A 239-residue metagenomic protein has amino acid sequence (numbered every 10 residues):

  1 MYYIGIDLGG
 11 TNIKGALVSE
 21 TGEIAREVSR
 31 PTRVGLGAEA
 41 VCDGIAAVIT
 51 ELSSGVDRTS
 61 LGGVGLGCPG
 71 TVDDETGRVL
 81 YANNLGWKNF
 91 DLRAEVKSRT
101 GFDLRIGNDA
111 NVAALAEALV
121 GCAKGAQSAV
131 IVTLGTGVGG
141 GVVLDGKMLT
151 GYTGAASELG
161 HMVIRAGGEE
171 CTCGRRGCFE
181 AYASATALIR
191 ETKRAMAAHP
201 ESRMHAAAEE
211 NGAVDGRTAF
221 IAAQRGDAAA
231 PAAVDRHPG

Functional and structural regions predicted by a protein language model:
Y2-D43, R78-Y81, G154: Short glycine-rich, Thr/Ser-proximal phosphate-binding strand/loop in the N-terminal lobe of ATP-dependent enzymes
Y3-D7, L61-G65, R105, A129-T133 (+2 more regions): Short glycine-aspartate micro-motif
T11, P69-V72, G135-G137: Short glycine-rich anion-binding loops that position phosphate/pyrophosphate groups of nucleotides and phosphorylated
S19-E20, C68, E75, N108 (+1 more regions): A cytosolic small-molecule/anion-sensing beta-strand core signal
E27-V28, D73-R78, G167-C173: Acidic/polar active-site rim loop that often engages polyanionic ligands
V28, V34-D57, F179-Y182, I189-G239: Adenine-nucleotide phosphate-binding core of ATP-dependent small-molecule kinases
R33-V34, A38-A46, T50, S54 (+2 more regions): Glycine-rich phosphate-binding loop and adjoining helix at the ATP-binding site of ATP-dependent phosphoryl-transfer
K124-A183: Glycine-rich phosphate-binding loop of actin/hexokinase-like ATP-binding domains
